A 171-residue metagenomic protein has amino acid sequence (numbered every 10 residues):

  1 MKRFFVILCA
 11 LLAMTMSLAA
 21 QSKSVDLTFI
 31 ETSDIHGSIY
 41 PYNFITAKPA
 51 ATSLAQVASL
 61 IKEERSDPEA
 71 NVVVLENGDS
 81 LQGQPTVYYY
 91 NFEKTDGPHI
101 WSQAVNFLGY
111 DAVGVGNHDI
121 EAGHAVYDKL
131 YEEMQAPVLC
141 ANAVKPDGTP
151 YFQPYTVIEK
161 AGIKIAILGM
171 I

Functional and structural regions predicted by a protein language model:
M1-F4: Positively charged n-region of N-terminal signal peptides that target proteins for export
I7-T15: Bacterial N-terminal signal peptides
A20-I171: Acidic, metal/ion-coordinating pockets
